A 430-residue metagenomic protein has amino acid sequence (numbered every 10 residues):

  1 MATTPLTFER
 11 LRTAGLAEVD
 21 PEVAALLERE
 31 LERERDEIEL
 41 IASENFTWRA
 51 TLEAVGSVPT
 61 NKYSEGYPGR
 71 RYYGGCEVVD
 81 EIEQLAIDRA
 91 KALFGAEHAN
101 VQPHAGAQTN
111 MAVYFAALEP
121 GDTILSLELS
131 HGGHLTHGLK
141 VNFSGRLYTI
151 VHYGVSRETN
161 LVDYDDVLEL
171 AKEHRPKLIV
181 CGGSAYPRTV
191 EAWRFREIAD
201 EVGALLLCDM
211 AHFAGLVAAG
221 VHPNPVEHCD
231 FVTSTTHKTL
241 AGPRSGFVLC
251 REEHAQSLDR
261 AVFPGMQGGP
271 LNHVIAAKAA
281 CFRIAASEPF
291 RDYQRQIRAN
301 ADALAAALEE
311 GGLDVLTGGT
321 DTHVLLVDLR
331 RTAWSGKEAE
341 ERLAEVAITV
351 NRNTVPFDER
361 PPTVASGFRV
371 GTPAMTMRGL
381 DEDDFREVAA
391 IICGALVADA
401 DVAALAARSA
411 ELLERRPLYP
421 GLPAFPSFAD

Functional and structural regions predicted by a protein language model:
M1-L85, E197, L413-E414, Y419-D430: N-terminal glycine-rich, Lys/His-bearing helix-loop that initiates the first secondary-structure elements of many
A2-P21, D88, A299-N300, P362-D430: PLP-dependent enzyme catalytic core of the Aspartate aminotransferase-like
P5-L6, E30-D36, N61-P68, P176 (+5 more regions): Short acidic (Asp/Glu) and glycine-rich catalytic loops that position anionic groups and cofactors
E37, P68-G69, E97-H98, G269-N272 (+5 more regions): Flexible, glycine/charged-enriched surface loops at secondary-structure junctions
Y72, A279, Q296-D302, G318-D328 (+3 more regions): A glycine-rich phosphate-binding loop feature that marks nucleotide/adenosyl-phosphate handling sites
L85-G312, T372: Conserved PLP-enzyme active-site core in the AAT-like
S156-T159, I284-A286, R331-A333, A374-G379 (+1 more regions): A generic structural motif
D314-G379, P426-D430: Conserved PLP-binding catalytic core of the aspartate aminotransferase-like
